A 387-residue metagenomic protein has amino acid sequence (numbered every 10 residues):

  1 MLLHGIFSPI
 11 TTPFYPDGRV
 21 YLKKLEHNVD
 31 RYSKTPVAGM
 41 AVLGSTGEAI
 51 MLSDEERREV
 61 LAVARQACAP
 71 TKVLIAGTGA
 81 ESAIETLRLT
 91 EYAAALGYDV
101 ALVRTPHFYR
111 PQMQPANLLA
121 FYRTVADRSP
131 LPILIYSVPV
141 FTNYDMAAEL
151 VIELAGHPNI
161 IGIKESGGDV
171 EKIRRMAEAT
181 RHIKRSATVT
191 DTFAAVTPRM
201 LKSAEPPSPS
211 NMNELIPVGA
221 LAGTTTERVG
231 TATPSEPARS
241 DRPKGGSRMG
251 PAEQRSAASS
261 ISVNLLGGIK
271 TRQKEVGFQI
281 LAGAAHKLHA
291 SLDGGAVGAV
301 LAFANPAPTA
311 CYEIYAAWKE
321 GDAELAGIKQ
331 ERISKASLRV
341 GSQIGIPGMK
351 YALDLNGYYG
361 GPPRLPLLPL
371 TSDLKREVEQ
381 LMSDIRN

Functional and structural regions predicted by a protein language model:
M1-D145, V151: Active-site beta->alpha loop and helix N-cap motifs at the rims of alpha/beta catalytic domains
S8, A316, K350-D354: Generic alpha-helical structural context detector
G18, Y32, A64, A93 (+7 more regions): Conserved, mostly hydrophobic/aromatic
K23-R31, E56-E59, V63, T124 (+4 more regions): A non-catalytic, amphipathic alpha-helix used as a structural packing/dimerization or gating element in enzyme scaffolds
L25, R57, L61, T86 (+5 more regions): A general structural signal for well-ordered alpha-helical segments in protein cores
T71, H157-P158, Q343: Acidic-histidine catalytic/liganding microenvironments
T124-D127, P139-R332, L338-R339: Catalytic alpha/beta core domains of metabolic enzymes, predominantly
V340, I344-N387: C-terminal extensions of enzymes
